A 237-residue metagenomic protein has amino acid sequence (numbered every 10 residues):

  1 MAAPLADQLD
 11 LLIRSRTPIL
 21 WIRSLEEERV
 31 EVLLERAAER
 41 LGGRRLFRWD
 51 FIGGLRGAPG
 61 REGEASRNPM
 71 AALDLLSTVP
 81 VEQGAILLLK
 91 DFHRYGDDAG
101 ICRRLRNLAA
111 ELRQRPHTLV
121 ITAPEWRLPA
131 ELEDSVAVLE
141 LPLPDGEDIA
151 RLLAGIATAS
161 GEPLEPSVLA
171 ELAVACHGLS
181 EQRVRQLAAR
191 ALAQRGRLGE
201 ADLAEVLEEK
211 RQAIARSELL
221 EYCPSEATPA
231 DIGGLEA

Functional and structural regions predicted by a protein language model:
M1-E26, F51-R61, E133-A137, P142-A237: AAA+ P-loop ATPase motor domain of ring mechanoenzymes
A2-A6, L73, R127: N-terminal regions of ATP-driven nucleic-acid and macromolecular assemblies, encompassing P-loop NTP-binding domains
L11-S15, E39-G42, L76-E82, A109-R115 (+2 more regions): Conserved catalytic network of the ASCE P-loop NTPase/AAA+ motor domain
T17-L20, L46, Q83-L89, P116-V120 (+2 more regions): Hydrophobic beta-strand segments of well-ordered beta-sheets in folded domains
W21-F47: Walker A/P-loop
E28-V32, G57, G96, R127-A130: Short, charged/polar "capping" segments at the starts of alpha-helices and the immediately preceding loops
R48-R104, L108-A109, T118-T122: Conserved P-loop NTPase "ATPase switch" module shared by AAA+ and STAND
D91-G161: Non-catalytic interfacial helical region
